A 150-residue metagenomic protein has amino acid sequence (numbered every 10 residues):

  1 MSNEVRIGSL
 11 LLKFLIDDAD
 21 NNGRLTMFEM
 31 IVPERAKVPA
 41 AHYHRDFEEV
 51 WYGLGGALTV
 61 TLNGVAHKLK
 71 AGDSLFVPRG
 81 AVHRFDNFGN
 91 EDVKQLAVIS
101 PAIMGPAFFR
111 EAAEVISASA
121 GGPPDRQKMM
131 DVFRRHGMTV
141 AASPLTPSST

Functional and structural regions predicted by a protein language model:
V5-A41, F47-E48: A short glycine-rich, His/Asp/Glu-containing loop-to-beta-strand
L11, V50, A57-T59, A66 (+2 more regions): Structural motif
E29-P33, Y43-T61, V98-S100: Short, conserved beta-strand element in jelly-roll/cupin
P39-A41, L62-H67: Short beta-strand segments
G64-V82: Short acidic-glycine-tyrosine-enriched beta hairpin
R79-P106: Ligand-binding loop in jelly-roll beta-barrel domains
R110-T150: Acidic/histidine-enriched, glycine/proline-rich intrinsically disordered or flexible terminal extensions
